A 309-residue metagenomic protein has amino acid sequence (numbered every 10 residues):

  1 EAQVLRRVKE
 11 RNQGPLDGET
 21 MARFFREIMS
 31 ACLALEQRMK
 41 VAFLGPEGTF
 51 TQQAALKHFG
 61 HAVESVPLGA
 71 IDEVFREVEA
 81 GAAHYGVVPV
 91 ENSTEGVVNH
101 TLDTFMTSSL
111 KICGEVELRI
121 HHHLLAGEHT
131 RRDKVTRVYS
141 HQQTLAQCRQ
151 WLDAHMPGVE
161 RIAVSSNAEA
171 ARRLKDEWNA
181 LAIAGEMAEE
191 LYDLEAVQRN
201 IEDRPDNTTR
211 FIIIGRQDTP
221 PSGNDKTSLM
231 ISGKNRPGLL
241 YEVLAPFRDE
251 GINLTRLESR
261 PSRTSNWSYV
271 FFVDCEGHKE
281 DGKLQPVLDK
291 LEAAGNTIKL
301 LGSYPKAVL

Functional and structural regions predicted by a protein language model:
E1-L309: Domain-level signature for soluble enzymes in the chorismate/prephenate branch of the shikimate pathway
